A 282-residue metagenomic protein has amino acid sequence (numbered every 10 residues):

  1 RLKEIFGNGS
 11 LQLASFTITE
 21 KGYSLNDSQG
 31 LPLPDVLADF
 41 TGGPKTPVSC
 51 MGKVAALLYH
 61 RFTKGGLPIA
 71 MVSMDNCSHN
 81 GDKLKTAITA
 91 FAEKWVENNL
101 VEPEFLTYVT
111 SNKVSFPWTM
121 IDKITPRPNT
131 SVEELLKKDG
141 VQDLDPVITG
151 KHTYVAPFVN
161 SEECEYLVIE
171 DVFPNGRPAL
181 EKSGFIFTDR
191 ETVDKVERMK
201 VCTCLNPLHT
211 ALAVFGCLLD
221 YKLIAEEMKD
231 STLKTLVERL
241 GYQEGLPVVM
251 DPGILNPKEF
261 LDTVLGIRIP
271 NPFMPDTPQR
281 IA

Functional and structural regions predicted by a protein language model:
R1-A282: Substrate/ligand-engaging "lid" and interaction regions
